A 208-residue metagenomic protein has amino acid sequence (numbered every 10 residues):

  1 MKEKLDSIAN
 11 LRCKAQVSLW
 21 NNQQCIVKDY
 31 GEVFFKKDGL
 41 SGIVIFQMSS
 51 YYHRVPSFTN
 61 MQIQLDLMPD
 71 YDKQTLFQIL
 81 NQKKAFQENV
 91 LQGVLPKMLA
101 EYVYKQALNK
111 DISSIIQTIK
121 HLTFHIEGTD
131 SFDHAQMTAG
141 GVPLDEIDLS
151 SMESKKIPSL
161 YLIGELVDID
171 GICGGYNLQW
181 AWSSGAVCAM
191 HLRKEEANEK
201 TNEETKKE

Functional and structural regions predicted by a protein language model:
M1, D66, K206-E208: Accessible peptide chain termini
M1-L19: Central beta-strand plus flanking loop segment that forms part of the substrate or channel wall within the catalytic
Q16-I163, I172-G174, Q179, M190-K194: Residue-level recognition of phosphate/Mg2+-coordinating polar/acidic sites in nucleotide-handling active sites
V167-I169: A short, flexible beta-alpha/helix-coil linker loop
A197-K206: Compositionally biased, intrinsically disordered low-complexity segments enriched for polar/charged residues
